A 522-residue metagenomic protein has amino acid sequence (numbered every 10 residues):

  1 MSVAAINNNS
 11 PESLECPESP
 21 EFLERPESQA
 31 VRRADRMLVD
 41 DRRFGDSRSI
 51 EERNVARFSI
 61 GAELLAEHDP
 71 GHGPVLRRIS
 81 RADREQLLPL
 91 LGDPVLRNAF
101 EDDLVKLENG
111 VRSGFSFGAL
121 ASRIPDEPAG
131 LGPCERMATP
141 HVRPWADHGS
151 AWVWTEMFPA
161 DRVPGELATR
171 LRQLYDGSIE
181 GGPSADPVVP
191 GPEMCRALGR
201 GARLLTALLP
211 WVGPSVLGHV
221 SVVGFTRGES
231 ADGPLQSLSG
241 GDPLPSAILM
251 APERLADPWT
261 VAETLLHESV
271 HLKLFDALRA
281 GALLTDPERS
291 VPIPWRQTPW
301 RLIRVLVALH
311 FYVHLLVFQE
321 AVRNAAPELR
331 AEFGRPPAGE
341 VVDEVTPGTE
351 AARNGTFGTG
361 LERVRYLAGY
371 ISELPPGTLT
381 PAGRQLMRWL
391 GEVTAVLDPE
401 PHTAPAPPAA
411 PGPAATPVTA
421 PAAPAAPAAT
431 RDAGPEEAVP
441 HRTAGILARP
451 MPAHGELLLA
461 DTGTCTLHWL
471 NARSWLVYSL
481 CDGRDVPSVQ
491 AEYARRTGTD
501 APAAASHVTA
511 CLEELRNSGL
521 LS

Functional and structural regions predicted by a protein language model:
S2-N9, F22, P26-P74, T416-S479: Acidic, low-complexity/disordered tracts enriched in E/D and polar residues
I6, E18-E21, R77-R78, E85-V111 (+4 more regions): Long, charge-rich, low-complexity alpha-helical segments
F22-G182, V188: Long, charge-dense tracts
Y175-P243, R254-L255: Auxiliary, metal-adjacent structural segments of Zn-dependent hydrolase domains
G201, L205-L209, G241-D276, L390 (+1 more regions): Long, acidic, intrinsically disordered low-complexity segments
P214-H219, F225-D232, S237-P243, P252-L255 (+2 more regions): Metalloprotease/metallohydrolase-associated module, dominated by Zn2+-dependent proteases
L255-T264, L272-I303: Post-HEXXH active-site segment of zinc metalloproteases
I371-P417: Histidine-centered catalytic/metal-binding microenvironments
